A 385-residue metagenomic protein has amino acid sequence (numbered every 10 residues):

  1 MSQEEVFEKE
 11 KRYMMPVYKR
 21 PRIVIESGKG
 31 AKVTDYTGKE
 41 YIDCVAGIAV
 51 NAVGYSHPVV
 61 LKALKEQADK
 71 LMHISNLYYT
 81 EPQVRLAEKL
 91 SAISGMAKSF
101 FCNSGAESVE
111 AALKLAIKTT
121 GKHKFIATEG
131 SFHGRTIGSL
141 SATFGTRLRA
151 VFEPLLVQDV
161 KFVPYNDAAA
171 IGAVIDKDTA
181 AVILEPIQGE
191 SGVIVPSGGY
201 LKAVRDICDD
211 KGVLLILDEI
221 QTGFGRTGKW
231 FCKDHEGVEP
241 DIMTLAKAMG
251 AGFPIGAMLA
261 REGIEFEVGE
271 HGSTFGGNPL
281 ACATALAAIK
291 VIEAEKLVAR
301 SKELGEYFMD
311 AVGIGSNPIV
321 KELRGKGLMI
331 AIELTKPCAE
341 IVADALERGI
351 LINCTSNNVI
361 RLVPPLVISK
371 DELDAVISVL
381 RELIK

Functional and structural regions predicted by a protein language model:
M1-K385: Conserved N-terminal phosphate-binding loop of PLP-dependent enzymes in the Aspartate aminotransferase
